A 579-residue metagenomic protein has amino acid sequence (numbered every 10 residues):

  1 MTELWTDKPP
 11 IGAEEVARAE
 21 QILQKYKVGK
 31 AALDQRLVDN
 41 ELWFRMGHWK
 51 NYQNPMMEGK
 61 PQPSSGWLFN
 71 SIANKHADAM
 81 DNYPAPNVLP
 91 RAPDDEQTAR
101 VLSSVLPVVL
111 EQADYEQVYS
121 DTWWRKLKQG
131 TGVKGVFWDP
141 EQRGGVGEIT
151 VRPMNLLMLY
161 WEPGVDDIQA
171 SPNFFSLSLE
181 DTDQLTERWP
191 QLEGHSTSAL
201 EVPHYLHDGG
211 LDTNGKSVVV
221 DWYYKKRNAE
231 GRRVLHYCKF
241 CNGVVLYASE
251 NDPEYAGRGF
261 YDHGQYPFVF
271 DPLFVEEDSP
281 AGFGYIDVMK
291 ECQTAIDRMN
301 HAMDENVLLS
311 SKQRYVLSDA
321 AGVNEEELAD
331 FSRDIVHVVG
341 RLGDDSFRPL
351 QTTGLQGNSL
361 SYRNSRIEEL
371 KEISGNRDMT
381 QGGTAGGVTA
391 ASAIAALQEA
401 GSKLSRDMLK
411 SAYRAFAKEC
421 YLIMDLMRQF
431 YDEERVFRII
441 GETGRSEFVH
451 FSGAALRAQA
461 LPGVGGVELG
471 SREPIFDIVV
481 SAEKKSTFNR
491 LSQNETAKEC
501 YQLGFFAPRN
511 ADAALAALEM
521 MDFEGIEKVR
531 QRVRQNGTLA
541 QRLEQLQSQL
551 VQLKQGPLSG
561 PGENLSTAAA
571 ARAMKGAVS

Functional and structural regions predicted by a protein language model:
M1-K60, K126, K134, P140-G144 (+7 more regions): C-terminal anchoring/interaction modules
M1-Y255, A320, G354-N358, Y362-S365 (+3 more regions): Extended, helix-rich architectural segments
I72, Q97-L102, L200-P203, Y261-D262 (+4 more regions): Generic detector of short, locally flexible boundary/turn motifs and exposed helical patches
S249, G259-F268: Hydrophobic/aromatic interaction determinants used to assemble and anchor large protein complexes
R258, V275-E277, Q293: Activation/maturation switch segments at domain boundaries
A281, Y285-M289: Acidic/polar low-complexity segments with low predicted structural confidence
